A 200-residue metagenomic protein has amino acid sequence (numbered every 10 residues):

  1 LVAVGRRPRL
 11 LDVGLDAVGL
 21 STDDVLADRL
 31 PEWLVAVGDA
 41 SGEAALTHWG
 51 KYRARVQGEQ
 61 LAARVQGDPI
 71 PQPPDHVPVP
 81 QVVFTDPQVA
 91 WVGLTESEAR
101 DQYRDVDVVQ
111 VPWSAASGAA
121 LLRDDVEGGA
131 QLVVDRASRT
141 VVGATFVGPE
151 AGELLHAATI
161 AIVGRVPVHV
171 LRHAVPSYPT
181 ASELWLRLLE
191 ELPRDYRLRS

Functional and structural regions predicted by a protein language model:
V2-V65: FAD-site-proximal beta/loop scaffold in flavoenzymes
A3-R7, V37, E43, Q57-R64 (+5 more regions): Change "in soluble alpha/beta enzymes" to "in soluble alpha/beta proteins
P8-L10, L15-A17, T22-D24, V35 (+8 more regions): Residue-level signal for pocket-adjacent positions within structured domains
D28-R29, D75-H76, L122-D124: Solvent-exposed alpha-helices and their adjacent loops that cap or buttress functional pockets in soluble metabolic
E32, D75-V77, R136-S138: Short, flexible turn/loop "capping" segments at secondary-structure junctions
G42, A62-G93, V175-S177: Active-site-proximal substrate-binding core of FAD-dependent oxidoreductases
Y52-R55, E59, Q81, E96-D101: Internal, well-ordered alpha-helical scaffold/interface segments that support domain packing or protein-protein contacts
F84-T95, R100-S200: Flexible, glycine-rich terminal cap/loop adjacent to redox cofactors in electron-transfer oxidoreductases
